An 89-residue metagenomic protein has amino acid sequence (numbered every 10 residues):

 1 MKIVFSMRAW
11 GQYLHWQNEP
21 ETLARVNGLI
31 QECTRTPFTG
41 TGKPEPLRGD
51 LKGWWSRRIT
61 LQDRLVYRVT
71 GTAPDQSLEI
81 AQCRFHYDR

Functional and structural regions predicted by a protein language model:
K2, R8-G11, H15, E21-L23 (+1 more regions): Enriched for short, Lys/Arg-rich terminal
K2-I3, G40: Residues that recognize and position ribonucleotide moieties
V4, R25, P46: Amphipathic alpha-helical recognition patches that constitute DNA-binding helices
L23-I30: PIN-domain endoribonuclease scaffold, especially VapC-family toxins
G28, F38, V66-R68: Low-complexity, intrinsically disordered short segments enriched for Gly/Pro and polybasic residues
Q31-S56: A short, surface-exposed loop/turn module that caps and links secondary-structure elements
